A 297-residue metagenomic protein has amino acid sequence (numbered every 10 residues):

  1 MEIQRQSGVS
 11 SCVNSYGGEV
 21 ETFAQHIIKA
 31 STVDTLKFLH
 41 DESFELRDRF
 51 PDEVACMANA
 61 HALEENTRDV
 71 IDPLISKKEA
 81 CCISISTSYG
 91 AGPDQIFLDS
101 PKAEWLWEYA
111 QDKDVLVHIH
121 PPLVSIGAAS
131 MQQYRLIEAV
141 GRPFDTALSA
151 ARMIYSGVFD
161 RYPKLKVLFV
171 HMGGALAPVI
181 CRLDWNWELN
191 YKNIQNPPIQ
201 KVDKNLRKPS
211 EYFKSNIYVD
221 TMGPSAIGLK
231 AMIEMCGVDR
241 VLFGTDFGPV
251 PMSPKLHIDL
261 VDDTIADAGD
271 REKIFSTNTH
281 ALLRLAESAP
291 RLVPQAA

Functional and structural regions predicted by a protein language model:
M1-P93, P101-K102, S149: Mid-domain alpha/beta scaffold segments of enzyme catalytic cores
M1-S11, D41-D48, L165, Y218-V219 (+4 more regions): Mid-to-C-terminal alpha-helical segments outside catalytic/metal-binding sites
G17-G18, A62, P121-I126, F247-P249: Short glycine-enriched loops at secondary-structure junctions
E21-A24, S125-Q133, M252-P254: Short acidic/His/Gly/Ser-rich catalytic and metal-binding motifs that mark active-site loops of diverse hydrolases
A60, E211, S276-T277: Acidic carboxylate-rich catalytic motifs and surrounding loops in phosphoryl-/glycosyl-chemistry enzymes
K77-L242, L292-A297: Catalytic pocket-lining loop regions of alpha/beta-barrel enzymes, especially the amidohydrolase/enolase/GH5 lineages
